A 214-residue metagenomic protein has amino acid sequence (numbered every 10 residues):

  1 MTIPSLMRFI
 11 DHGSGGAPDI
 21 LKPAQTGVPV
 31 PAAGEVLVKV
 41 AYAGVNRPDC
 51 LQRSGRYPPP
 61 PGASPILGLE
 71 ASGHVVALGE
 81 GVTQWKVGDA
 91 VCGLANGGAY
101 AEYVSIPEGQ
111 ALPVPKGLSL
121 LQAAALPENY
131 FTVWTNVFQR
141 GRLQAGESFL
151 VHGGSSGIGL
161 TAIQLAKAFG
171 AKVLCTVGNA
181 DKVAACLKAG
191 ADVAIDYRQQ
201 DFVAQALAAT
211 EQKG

Functional and structural regions predicted by a protein language model:
I3-I10: Short structural boundary motif marking the start of a folded domain
A17-A24, R56-Y57, A95, F131-T132: Short gly/ser/thr-rich secondary-structure transition/capping motifs
G27-V45, R56-G98: Glycine-rich beta-strand-centered segment in the early N-terminal region that forms part of a ligand/cofactor-binding
P48-S54: Cytochrome P450 core scaffold surrounding the K-helix E-X-X-R motif and the conserved "meander" helix-loop region
Q84, A90-G153: NAD(P)H dinucleotide-binding glycine-rich loop of Rossmann-like/cofactor-binding domains, especially the beta1-alpha1
A125-L126, Y130-Q200, Q205: Mid-domain Rossmann-like dinucleotide-binding core that forms the NAD(H)/NADP(H) cofactor-binding site
A208-G214: A glycine-rich helix->loop->beta "capping" turn within Rossmann-like NAD(P)(H)-dependent oxidoreductase domains
